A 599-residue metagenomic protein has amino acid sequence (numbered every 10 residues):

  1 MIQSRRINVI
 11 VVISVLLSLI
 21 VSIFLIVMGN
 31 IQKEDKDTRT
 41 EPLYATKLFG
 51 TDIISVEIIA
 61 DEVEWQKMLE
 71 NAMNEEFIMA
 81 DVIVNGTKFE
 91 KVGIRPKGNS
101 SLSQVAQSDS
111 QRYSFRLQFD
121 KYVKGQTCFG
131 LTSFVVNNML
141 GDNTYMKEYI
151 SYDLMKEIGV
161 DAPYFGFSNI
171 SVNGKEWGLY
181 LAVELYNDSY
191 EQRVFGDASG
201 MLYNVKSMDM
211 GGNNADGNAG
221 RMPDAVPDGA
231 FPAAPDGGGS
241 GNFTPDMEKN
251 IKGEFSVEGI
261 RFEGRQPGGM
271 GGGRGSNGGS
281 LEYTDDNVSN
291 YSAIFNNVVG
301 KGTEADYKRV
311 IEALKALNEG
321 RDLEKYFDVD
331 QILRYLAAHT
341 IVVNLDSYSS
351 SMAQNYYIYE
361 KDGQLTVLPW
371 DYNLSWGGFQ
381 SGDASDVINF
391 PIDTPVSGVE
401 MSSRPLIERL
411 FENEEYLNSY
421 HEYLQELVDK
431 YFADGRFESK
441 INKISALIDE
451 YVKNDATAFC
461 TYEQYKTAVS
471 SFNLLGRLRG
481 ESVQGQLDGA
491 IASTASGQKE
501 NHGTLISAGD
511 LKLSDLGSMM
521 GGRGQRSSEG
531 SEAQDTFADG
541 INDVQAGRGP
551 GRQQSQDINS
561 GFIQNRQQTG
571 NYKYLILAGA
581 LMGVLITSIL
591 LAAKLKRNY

Functional and structural regions predicted by a protein language model:
M1-Y599: Phosphate/dinucleotide-binding and metal-coordinating scaffold of catalytic cores in nucleotide-dependent enzymes
